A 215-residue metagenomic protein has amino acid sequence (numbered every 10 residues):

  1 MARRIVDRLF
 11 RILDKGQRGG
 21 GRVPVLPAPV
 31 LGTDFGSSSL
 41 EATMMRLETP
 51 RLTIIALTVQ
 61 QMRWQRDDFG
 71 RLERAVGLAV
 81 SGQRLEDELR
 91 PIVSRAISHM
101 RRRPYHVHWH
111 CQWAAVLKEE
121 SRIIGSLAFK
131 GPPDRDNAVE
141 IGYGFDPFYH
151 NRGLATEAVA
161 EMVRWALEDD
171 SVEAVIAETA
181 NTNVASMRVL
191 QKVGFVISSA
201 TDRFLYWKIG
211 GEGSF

Functional and structural regions predicted by a protein language model:
R8-R22, L26-P27, L31-S38: Short, basic, low-complexity termini and linkers enriched in Ser/Thr/Gly/Pro that act as targeting/leader peptides
G21, L31-E140, F145-F148, E161-W165 (+3 more regions): GNAT-family acyltransferases
G153-T156: Glycine-rich acyl-CoA binding loop
E173: Short acidic/polar active-site loop segments enriched in Thr and Asp
A177-M187: Conserved beta-strand-loop-alpha-helix junction that forms the acyl-donor binding cleft
L190: Conserved active-site tyrosine of GNAT-family acetyltransferases
